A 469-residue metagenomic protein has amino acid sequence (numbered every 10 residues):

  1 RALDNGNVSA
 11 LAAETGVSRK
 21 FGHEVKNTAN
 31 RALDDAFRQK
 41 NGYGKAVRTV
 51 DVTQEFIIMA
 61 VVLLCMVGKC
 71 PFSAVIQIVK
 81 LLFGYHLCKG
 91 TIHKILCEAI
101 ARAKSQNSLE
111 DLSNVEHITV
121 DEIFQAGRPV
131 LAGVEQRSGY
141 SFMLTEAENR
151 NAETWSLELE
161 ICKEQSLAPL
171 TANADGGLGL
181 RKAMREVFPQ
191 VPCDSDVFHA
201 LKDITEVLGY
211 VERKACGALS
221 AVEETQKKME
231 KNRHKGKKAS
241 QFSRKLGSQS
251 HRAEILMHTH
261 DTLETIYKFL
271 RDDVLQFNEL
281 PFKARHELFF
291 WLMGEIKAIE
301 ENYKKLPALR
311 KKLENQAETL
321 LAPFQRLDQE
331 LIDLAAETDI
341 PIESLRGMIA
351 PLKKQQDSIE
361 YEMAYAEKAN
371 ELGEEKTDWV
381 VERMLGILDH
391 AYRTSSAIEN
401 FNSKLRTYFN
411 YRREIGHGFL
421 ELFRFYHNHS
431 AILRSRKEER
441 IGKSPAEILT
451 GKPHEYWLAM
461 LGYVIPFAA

Functional and structural regions predicted by a protein language model:
A10-V25, K80-T91: Short, basic interhelical loop/turn and adjoining N-cap of the next helix at nucleic-acid- or acidic-partner-contacting
G16, K26-R31, K80, C97 (+1 more regions): Residue-level detection of the helix-turn-helix DNA-binding "recognition helix"
V17-V52: Short, basic alpha-helical/linker "hinge" immediately adjacent to a nucleic-acid-recognition surface
G42-A74, I78-V197, V207-F277, E295: RNase H-like nuclease fold core
K214-K228, K238-Q241, I387, A397-I415 (+1 more regions): Active-site proximal helix-loop segment of RNase H-like, two-metal nucleases, encompassing DDE(D)
A221, S248-Q249, L256, I266-A369 (+1 more regions): Catalytic-core elements of nucleic-acid end-processing and repair enzymes
D261, K268, D272, A336 (+10 more regions): C-terminal domain-tail junction helix/linker
